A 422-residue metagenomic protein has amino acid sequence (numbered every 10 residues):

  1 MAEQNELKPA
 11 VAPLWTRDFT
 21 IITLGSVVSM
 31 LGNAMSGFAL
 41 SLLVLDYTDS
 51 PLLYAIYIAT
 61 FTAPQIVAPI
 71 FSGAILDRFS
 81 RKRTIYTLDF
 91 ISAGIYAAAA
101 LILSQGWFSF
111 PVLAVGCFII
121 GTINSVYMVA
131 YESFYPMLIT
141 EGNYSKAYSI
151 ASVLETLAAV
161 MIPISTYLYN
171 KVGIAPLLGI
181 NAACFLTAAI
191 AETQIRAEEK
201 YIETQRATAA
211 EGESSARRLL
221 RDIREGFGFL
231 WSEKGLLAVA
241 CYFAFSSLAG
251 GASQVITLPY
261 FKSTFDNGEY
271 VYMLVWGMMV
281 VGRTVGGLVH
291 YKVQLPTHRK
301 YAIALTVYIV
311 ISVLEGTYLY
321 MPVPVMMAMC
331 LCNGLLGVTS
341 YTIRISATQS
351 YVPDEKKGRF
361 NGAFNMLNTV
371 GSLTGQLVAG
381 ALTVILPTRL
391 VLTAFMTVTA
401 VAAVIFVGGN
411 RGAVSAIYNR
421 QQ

Functional and structural regions predicted by a protein language model:
A2-F19, E198-A240: Juxtamembrane intracellular "pre-TM" segments in multi-pass secondary transporters
V27, A39, V172-G179, D222-G287: A single, central transmembrane helix in multi-pass transporters
V27, F108-V126, V325-T339: Hydrophobic core of transmembrane alpha-helices in multi-pass small-molecule transporters, especially MFS/SLC-type
S41-Y47, A100-Q105, V160-A182, S263-T264 (+1 more regions): Transmembrane alpha-helix termini and helix-breaking/packing motifs in multi-pass membrane transporters
P51-L52, E141-A151, E269, D354-F364: Loop-to-transmembrane helix entry/capping segments in MFS-fold secondary transporters and related SLC/MFSD carriers
V67-I70, R78, K82-T84, L88 (+2 more regions): C-terminal transmembrane bundle of multi-pass solute transporters/carriers
G106, S133, M137, L178-A210 (+1 more regions): Helix-loop junctions on the cytosolic side of multi-pass membrane transporters, especially the intracellular loop
G116-A159: Cytoplasmic helix-loop-helix junction between adjacent transmembrane helices in 12-TM secondary transporters
